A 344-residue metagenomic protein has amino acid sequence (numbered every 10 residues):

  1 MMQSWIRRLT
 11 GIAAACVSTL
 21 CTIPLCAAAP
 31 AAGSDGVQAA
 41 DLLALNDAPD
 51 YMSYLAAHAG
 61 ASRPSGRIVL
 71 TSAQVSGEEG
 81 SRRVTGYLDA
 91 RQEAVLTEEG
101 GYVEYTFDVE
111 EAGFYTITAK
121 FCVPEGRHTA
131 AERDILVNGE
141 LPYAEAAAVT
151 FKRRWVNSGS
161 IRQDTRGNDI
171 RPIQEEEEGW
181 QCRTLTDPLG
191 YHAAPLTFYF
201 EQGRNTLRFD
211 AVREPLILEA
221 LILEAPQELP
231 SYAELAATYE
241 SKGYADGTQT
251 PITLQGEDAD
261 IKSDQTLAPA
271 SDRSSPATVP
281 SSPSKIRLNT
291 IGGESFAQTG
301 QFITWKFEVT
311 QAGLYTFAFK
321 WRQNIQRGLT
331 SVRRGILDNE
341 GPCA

Functional and structural regions predicted by a protein language model:
M1-D35: Gram-positive cell-envelope targeting signals
P30-A344: Extracytoplasmic
